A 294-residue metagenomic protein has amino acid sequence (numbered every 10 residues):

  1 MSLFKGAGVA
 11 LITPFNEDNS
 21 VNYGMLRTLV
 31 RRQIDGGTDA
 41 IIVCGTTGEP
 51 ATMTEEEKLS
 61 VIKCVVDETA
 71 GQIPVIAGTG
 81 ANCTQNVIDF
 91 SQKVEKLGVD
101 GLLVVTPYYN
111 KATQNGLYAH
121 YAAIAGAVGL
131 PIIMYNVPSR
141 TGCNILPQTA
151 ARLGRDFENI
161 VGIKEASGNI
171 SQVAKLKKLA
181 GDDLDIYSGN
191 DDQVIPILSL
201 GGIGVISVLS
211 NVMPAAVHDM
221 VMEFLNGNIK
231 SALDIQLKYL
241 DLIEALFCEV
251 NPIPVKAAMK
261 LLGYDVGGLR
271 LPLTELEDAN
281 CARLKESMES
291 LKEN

Functional and structural regions predicted by a protein language model:
S2-L3, K175, L184, M259: Catalytic cores of TIM-barrel enzymes
S2-V9, T13-G142, R152: Active-site beta->alpha loop and helix N-cap motifs at the rims of alpha/beta catalytic domains
L3-P14, G36-T38, K93, S199 (+1 more regions): C-terminal alpha-helical cap/extension of soluble enzyme domains
E17, Y23, E55, P147 (+2 more regions): Alpha-helix N-capping/helix-start residues
L26, K58, I62, V87 (+7 more regions): A general structural signal for well-ordered alpha-helical segments in protein cores
D67-I73, K96-G98, V128-L130, R155-N159 (+4 more regions): Short helix-capping segments at alpha-helix termini
G126-A127, R140-F247: Catalytic alpha/beta core domains of metabolic enzymes, predominantly
N136-V137, N159-I160, R270-L271: Glycine-rich phosphate-binding "P-loop"
